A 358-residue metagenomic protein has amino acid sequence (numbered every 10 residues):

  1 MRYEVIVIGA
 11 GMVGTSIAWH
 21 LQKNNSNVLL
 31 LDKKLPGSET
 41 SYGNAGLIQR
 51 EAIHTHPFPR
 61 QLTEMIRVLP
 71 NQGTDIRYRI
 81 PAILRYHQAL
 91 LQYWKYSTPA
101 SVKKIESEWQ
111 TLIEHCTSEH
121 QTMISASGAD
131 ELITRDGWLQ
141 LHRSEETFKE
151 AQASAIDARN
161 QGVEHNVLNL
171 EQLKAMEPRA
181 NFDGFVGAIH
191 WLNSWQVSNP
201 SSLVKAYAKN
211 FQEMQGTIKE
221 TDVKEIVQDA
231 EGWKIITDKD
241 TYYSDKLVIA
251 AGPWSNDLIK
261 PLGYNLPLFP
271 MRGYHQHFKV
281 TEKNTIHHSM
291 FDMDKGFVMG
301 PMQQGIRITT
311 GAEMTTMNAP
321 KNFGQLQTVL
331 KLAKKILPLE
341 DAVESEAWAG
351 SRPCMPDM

Functional and structural regions predicted by a protein language model:
Y3-L30: N-terminal Rossmann-like FAD-binding beta1-loop-alpha1 element of flavoenzymes
G11-M12, L35, P253: Residue-level detector of alpha-helix initiation sites
M12, T221-K224, D238: Conserved SAM/SAH-binding loop
K23-G43: Glycine-rich FAD pyrophosphate-binding loop
N24, Q161, N210, M214: Conserved dinucleotide-binding and phosphotransfer motif residues
N44-I48, A52, H56-Y96, E225-Q228 (+2 more regions): Active-site substrate-recognition segment that forms the wall of the catalytic cavity or substrate channel
H87-K209: Rossmann-like flavin
L168-M176, Q196, T217-W233: A conserved short coil-to-beta-strand element within the FAD-binding core of flavoproteins
